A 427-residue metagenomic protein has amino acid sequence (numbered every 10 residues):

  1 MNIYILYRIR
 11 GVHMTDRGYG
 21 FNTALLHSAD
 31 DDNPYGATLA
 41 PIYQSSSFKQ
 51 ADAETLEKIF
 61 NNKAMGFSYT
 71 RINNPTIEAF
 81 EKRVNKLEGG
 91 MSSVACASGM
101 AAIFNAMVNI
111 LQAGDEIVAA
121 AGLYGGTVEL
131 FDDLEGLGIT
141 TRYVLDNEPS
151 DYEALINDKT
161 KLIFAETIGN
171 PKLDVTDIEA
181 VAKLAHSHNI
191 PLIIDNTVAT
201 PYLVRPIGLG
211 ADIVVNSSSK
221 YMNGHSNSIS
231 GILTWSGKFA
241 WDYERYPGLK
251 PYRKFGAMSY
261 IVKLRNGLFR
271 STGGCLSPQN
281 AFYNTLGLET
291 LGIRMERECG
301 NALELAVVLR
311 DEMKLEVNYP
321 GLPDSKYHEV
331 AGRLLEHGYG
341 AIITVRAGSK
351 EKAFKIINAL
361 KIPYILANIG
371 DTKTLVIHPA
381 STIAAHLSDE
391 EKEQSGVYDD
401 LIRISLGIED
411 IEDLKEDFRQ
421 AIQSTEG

Functional and structural regions predicted by a protein language model:
N2, Y7-H13, D132-D133, T140-R142 (+5 more regions): PLP-dependent enzyme catalytic core of the Aspartate aminotransferase-like
I5-A64: N-terminal glycine-rich, Lys/His-bearing helix-loop that initiates the first secondary-structure elements of many
T15-D16, N22-P34, S93-M313, N318: Conserved PLP-enzyme active-site core in the AAT-like
A29-D30, Q44-Q50, K220, G237-F239 (+7 more regions): Glycine-rich beta-alpha junction loops
S47-F104, G126-D133: Conserved N-terminal alpha-helix of the aminotransferase class I/II PLP-enzyme fold
M65, M91, I229, N280 (+3 more regions): Short amphipathic alpha-helical segments
L184, E304, V308-E312, K355 (+2 more regions): Generic non-transmembrane alpha-helical segments
K314-I402, L406: Conserved C-terminal alpha-helix-loop-beta "cap" of PLP-dependent enzymes that closes/shapes the active-site mouth
